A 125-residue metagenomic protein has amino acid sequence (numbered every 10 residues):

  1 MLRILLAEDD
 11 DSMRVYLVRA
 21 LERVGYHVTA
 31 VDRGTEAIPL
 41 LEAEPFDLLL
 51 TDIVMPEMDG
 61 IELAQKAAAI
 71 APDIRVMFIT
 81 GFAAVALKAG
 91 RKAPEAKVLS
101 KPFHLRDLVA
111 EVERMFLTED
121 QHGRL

Functional and structural regions predicted by a protein language model:
D10-T29, A96: Two-component/phosphorelay signaling modules centered on CheY-like receiver
V18, A30-L48: Acidic, metal-coordinating helix/loop segments flanking the phosphotransfer/catalytic sites of two-component signaling
V18, F103-F116, D120-R124: C-terminal output helix
Y26, E42-E44, K66-I74, V85-P94: Conserved phosphotransfer cores of two-component systems
R33-E36, D59-L63: Acidic catalytic/metal-coordinating carboxylates
D52: Active-site residues of response regulator receiver
M55: Receiver (REC) domain active-site loop signature in two-component systems and cognate sites in sensor histidine kinases
